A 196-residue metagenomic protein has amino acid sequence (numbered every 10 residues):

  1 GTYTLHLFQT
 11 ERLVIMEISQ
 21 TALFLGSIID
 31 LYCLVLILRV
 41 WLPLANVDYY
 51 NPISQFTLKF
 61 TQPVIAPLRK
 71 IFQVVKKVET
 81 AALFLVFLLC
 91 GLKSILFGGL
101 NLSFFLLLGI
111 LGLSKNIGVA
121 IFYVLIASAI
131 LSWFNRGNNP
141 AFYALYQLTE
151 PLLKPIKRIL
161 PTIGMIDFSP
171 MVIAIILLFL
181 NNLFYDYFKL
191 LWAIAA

Functional and structural regions predicted by a protein language model:
G1-I15: Short, Lys/Arg-enriched N-terminal segments with co-localized hydrophobic residues within the first ~10-30 amino acids
I15-A196: Selective transmembrane helix interface/packing segments
